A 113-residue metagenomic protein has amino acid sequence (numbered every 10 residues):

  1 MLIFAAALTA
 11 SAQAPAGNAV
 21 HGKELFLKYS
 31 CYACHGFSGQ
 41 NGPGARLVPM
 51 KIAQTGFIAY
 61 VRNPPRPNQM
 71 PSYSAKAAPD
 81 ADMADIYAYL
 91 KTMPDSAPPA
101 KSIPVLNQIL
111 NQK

Functional and structural regions predicted by a protein language model:
M1-A7: Bacterial N-terminal signal peptides
A14-V20, K28-Y29, F37, S72-K113: Flexible coil segments in periplasmic/lumen-exposed cytochrome c-class electron-transfer proteins
A19-L27, A33-A75, L110: Gly/Gly-Pro-rich "capping" loops immediately C-terminal to redox-active cysteine motifs in periplasmic/lumenal
